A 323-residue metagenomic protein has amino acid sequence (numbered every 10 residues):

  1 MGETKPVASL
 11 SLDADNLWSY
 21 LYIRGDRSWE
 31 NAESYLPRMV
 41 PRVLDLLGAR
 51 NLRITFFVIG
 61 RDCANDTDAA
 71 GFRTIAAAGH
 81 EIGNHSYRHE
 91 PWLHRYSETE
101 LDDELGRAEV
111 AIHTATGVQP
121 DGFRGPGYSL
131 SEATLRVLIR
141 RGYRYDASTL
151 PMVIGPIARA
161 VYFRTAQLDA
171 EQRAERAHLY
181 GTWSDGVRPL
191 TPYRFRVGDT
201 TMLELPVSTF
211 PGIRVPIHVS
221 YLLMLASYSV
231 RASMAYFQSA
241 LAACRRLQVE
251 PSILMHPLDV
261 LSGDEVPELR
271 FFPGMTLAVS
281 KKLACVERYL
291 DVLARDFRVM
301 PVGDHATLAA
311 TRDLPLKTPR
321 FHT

Functional and structural regions predicted by a protein language model:
G2-E81: Active-site beta->alpha N-cap acidic-glycine motif
D13, L47, I82-H85, F123 (+4 more regions): Conserved, mostly hydrophobic/aromatic
N16-Y22, I213-P216, L261-P267: Short acidic/His/Gly/Ser-rich catalytic and metal-binding motifs that mark active-site loops of diverse hydrolases
E33, P37, E98-G106, R231-M234 (+2 more regions): Non-membrane alpha-helical structural segments and their capping/turn regions in soluble enzymes
V43-L52, A78, A111-V118, F195-M202 (+2 more regions): A structural motif corresponding to the C-terminal end of an alpha-helix and its immediate exit/capping segment
R50-N51, L223-T323: C-terminal domain-boundary segment and adjacent tail
R50-T134, Y143-R159, T200-T201, P206-P211: Metal-dependent polysaccharide deacetylase catalytic core of the NodB/CE4 family, i.e., the active-site-bearing domain
T114, V118, G125-V249: Active-site-adjacent pocket scaffolds in enzyme catalytic domains
